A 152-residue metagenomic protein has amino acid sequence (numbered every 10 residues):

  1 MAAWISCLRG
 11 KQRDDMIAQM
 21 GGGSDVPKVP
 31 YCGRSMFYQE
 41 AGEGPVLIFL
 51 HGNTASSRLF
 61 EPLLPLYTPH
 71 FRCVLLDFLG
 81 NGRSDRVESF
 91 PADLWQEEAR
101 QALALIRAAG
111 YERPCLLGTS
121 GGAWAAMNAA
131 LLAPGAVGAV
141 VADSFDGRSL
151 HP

Functional and structural regions predicted by a protein language model:
M1-L47, P69-F71, Y111-E112: Alpha/beta-hydrolase fold catalytic core
C32, T54, D93-Q96: Conserved phosphate-coordination/catalytic loops
R34-R86: Conserved HGGG/HGGXW glycine-rich cap/lid loop of the alpha/beta-hydrolase fold
L59, E88-F90, D146-G147: Flexible, active-site-proximal loop/turn residues at the rims of small-molecule/cofactor binding pockets and catalytic
L75-L117: Active-site loop/oxyanion-hole signature of alpha/beta-hydrolase fold enzymes
E112-H151: Conserved hydrolase catalytic core segment
